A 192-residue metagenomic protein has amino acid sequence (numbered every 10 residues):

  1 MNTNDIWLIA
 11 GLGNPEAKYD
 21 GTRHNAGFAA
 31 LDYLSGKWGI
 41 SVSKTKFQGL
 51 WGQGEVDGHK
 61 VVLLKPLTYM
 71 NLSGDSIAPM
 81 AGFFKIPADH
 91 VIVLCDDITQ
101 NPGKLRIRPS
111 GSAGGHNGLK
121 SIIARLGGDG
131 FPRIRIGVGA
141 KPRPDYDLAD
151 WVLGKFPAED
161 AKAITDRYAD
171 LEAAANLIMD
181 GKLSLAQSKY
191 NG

Functional and structural regions predicted by a protein language model:
M1-S110, K120-I134, K141-D147, G154 (+2 more regions): Nucleotide and nucleotide-moiety/phosphate-recognizing core
G114-G118: Hydrophobic alpha-helical segments within soluble ligand-binding/sensing domains
